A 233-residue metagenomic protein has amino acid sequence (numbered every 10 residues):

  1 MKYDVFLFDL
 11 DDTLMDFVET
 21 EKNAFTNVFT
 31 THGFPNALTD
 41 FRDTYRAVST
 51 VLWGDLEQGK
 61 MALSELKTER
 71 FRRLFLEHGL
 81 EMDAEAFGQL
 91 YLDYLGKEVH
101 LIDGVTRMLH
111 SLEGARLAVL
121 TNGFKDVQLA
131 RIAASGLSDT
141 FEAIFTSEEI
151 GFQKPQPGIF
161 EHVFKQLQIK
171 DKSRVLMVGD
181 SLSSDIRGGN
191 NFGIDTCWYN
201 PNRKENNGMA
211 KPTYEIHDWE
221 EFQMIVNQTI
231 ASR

Functional and structural regions predicted by a protein language model:
M1-F6, E19, T106, H110 (+2 more regions): Asp-based, Mg2+/Mn2+-dependent phosphohydrolase catalytic module
K2-L10, L14-I102: N-terminal helical cap/lid subdomain that shapes the substrate entry/recognition surface in HAD-like hydrolases
T13, T39-D43, E77, A86-Q89 (+4 more regions): A generic short-segment signal for beta-strand/edge and adjacent turn/coil regions
V28-T31, M108-A115: A short, Lys/Arg-enriched amphipathic alpha-helix followed by its capping loop at the start of a domain
G59-K60, K97, R116-L117, S173-R174: A generic structural signal for short
L80, A115, I194: Short glycine/serine/threonine/alanine-rich loop segments
